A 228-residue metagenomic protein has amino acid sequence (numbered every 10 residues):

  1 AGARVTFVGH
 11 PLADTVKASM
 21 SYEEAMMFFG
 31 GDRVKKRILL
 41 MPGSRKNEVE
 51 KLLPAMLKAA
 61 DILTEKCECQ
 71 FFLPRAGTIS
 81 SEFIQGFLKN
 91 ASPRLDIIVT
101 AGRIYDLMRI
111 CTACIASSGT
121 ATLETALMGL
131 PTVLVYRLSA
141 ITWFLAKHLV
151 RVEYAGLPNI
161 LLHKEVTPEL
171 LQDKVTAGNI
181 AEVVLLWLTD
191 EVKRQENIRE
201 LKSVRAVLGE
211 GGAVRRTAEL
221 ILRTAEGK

Functional and structural regions predicted by a protein language model:
A1-K228: Nucleotide-activated sugar donor-binding and catalytic core shared by glycosyltransferases and related lipid-linked
